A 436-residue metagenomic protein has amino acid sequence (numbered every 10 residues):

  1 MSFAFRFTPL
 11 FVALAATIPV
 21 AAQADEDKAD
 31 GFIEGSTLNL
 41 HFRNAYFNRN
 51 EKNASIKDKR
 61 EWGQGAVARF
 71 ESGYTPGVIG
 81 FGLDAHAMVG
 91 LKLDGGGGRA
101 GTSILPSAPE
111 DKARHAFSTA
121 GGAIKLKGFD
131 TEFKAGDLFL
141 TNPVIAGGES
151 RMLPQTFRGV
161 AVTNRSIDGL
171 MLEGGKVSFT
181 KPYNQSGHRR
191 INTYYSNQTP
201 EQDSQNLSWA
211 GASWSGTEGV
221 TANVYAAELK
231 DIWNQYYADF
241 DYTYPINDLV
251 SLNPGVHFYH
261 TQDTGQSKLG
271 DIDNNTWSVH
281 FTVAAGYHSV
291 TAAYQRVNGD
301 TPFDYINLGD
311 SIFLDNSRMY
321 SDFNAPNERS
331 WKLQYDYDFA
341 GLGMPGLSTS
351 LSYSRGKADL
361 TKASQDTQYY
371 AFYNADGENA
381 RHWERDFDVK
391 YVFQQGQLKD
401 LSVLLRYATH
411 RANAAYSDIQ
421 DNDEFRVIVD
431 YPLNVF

Functional and structural regions predicted by a protein language model:
S2, P9, V20-L140, F387-Q394 (+1 more regions): Beta-barrel outer-membrane channel/assembly domains of diderm bacteria
E34, R60-A66, A116-A120, P154-R158 (+6 more regions): Residues that define the transmembrane beta-barrel architecture of outer-membrane proteins
L40, A66-S72, G122-L126, V160-N164 (+7 more regions): Residues on the lipid-exposed face of transmembrane beta-strands in outer-membrane beta-barrel proteins
N44-Y46, F133-G147, L172-G174, A210 (+4 more regions): Transmembrane beta-strand segments that form the barrel wall of outer-membrane beta-barrel proteins
F70-T102, P109-R190, A212-G216, V220 (+2 more regions): Outer membrane beta-barrel
G77-G80, D130-K134, G169-E173, K181 (+7 more regions): Repeated loop/turn-to-beta-strand initiation elements of outer-membrane beta-barrel proteins
L91, E173-N197, E201-D203, L249-S330 (+1 more regions): Outer-membrane beta-barrel translocator/channel fold
Y294-N379, E384-K390, Q394: C-terminal structural cap/anchor segments
